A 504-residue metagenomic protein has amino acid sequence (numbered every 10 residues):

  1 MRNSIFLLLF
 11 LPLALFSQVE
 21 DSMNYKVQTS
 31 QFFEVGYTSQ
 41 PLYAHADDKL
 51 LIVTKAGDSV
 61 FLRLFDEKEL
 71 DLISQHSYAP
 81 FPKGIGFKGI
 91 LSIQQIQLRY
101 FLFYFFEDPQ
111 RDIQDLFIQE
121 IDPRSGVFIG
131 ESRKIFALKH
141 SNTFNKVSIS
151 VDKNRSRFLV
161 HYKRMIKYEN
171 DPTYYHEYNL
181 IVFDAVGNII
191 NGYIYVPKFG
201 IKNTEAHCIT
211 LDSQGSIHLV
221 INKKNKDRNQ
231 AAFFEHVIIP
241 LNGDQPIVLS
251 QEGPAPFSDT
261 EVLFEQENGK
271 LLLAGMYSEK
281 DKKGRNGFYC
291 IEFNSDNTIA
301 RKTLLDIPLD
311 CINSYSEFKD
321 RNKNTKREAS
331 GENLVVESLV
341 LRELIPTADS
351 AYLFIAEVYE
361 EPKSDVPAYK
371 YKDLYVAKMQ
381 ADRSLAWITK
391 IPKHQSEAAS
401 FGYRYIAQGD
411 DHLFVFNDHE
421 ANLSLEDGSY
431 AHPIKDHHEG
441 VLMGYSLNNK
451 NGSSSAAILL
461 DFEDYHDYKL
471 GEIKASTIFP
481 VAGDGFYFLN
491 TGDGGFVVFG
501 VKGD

Functional and structural regions predicted by a protein language model:
M1-N24: Bacterial Sec-dependent N-terminal signal peptides
Q18-D504: Secretory-pathway ectodomains
